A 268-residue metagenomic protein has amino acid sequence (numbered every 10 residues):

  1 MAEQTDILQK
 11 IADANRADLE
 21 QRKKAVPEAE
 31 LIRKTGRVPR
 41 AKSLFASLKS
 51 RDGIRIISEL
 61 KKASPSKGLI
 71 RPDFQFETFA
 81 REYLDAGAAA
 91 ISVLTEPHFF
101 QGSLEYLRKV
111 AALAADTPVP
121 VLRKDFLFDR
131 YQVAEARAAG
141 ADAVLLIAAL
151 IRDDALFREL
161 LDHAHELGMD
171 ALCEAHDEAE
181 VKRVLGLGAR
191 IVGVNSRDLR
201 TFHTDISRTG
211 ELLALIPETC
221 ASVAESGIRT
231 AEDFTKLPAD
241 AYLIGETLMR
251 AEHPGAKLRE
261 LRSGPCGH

Functional and structural regions predicted by a protein language model:
A2-R71: An N-cap/entry alpha-helix motif that binds or orients negatively charged groups
A29-P39, P65-I70, A89-V110, A148 (+1 more regions): Glycine-rich, proline-tolerant flexible connector loops at the mouths of alpha/beta enzymes
P39-A46, S50-D52, Q101-L122, A149 (+3 more regions): Alpha-helix-loop-beta-strand connector modules within alpha/beta enzyme cores
I57-Q75, V119-F128, L150, D170-A175 (+2 more regions): Active-site mouth loops of central-metabolism enzymes
S64-G68, P97-Q101, F128-D129, L150-D154 (+4 more regions): Short, small-residue-enriched loops and turns at beta-alpha junctions that line or gate enzyme active sites
P72-I91, L113-T117, R130-L146, F157 (+2 more regions): Alpha/beta enzyme core
A89, V93, E135-R152, G193-H203 (+1 more regions): Glycine-rich phosphate-binding active-site loops on the catalytic face of alpha/beta enzymes
F128-G140, H176-G188, A221-I244, A256 (+1 more regions): Catalytic cores of alpha/beta
